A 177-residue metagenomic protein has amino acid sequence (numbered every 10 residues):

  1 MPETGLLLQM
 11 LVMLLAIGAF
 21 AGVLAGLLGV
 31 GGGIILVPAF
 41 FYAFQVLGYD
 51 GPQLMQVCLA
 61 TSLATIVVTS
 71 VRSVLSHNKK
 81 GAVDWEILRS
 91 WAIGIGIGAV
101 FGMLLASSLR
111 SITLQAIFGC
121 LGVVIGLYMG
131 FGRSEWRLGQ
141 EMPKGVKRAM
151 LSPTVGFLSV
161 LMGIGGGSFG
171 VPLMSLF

Functional and structural regions predicted by a protein language model:
M1-L28, I35, A39-V57, R72-M162 (+1 more regions): Juxtamembrane transmembrane-helix boundary motif
I34-I35, S168-F169: Hydrophobic alpha-helical transmembrane segments of integral membrane proteins, especially lipid-exposed positions
L59-I66, A92: Short hydrophobic/aromatic, small-residue-rich stretches within specific transmembrane helices of secondary active
P172: Cytochrome P450 catalytic-core helices
